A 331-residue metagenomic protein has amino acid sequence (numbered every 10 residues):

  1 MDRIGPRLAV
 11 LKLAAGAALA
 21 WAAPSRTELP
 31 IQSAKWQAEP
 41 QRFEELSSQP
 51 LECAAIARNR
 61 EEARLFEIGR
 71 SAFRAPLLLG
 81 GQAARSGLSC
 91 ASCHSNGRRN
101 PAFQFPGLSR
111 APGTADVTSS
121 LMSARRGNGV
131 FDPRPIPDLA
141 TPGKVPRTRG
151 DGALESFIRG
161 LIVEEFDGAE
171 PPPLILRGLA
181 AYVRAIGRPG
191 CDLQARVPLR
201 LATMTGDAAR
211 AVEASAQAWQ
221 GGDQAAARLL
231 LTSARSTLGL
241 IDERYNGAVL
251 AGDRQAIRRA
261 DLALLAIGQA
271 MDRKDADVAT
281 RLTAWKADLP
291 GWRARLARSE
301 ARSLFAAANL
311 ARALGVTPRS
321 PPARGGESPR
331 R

Functional and structural regions predicted by a protein language model:
D2-R3, K12: Short, intrinsically disordered or compositionally biased N-terminal tails of bacterial proteins
R3-G5, W21-R331: Periplasmic c-type cytochrome electron-transfer domains
V10-A20: Bacterial N-terminal signal peptides
